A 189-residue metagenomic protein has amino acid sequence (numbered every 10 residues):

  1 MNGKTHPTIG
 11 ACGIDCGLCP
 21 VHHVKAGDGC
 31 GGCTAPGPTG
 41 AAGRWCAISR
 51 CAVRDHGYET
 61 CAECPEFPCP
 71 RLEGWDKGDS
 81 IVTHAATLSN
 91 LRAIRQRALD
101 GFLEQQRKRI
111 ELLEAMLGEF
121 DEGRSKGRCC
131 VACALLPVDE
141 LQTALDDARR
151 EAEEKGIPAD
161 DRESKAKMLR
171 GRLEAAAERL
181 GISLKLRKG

Functional and structural regions predicted by a protein language model:
M1-C61: N-terminal cysteine/histidine-rich coordination modules
G10, G17-L18, R97, L173 (+1 more regions): Amphipathic, glycine/alanine/valine-rich membrane-attaching segments
E59-E163, K167, L184-G189: Short loop/turn segments that flank or connect secondary-structure elements
K165-R179: Radical SAM enzyme core and accessory elements
